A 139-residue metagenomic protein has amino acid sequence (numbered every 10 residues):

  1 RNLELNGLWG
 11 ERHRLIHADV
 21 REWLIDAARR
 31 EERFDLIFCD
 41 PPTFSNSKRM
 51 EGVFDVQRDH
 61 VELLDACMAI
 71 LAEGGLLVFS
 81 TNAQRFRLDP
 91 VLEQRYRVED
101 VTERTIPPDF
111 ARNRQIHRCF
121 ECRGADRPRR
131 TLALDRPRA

Functional and structural regions predicted by a protein language model:
R1-R33: S-adenosyl-L-methionine
H17, R21, F34-A66: Mobile active-site "lid"/loop adjacent to the S-adenosyl-L-methionine
R21, M68, R129-T131: Generic N-terminal initiation segments characterized by hydrophobic and/or small/turn-forming residues
I25-A28, K48-M50, D89-V91: Short, well-ordered secondary-structure micro-motifs
E62, L76-A139: C-terminal catalytic and target-recognition region of SAM-dependent MTase-like enzymes, primarily methyltransferases
L71-A72: Helix-to-beta-strand junctions that scaffold the AdoMet/dcAdoMet cofactor pocket in Class I SAM-dependent enzymes
